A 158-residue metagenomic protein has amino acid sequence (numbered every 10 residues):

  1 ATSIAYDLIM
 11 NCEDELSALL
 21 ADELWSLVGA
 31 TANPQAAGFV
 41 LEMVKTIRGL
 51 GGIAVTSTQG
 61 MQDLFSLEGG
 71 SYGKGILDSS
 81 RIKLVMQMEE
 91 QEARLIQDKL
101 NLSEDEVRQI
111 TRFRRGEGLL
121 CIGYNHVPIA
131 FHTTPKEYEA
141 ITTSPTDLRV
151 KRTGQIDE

Functional and structural regions predicted by a protein language model:
A1-Q109, P135: Conserved P-loop NTPase motor cores
T2-N11, T111-E158: Conserved P-loop NTPase motor module
